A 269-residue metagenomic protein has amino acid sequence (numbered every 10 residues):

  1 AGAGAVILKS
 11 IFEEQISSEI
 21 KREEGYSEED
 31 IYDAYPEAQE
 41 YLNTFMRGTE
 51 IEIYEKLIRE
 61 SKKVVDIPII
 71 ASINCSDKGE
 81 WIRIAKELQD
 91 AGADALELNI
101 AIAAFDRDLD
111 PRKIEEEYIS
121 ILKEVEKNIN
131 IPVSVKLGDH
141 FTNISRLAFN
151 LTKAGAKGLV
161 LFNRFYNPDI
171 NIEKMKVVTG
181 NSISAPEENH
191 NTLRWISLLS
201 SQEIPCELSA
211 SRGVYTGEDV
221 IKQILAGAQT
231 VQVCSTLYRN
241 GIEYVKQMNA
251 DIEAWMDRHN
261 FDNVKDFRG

Functional and structural regions predicted by a protein language model:
A1-D33, T49-I70, N74-S209, Y215-V233: Alpha/beta enzyme core
E28-Q39, N189, S197-L198, A250-G269: Extended, intrinsically disordered, low-complexity segments
P36-F45, S182: Short glycine/proline- and acidic residue-enriched helix-loop micro-motifs that form flexible lids or anion-recognition
R47, G213, D257-N260: A structural signal for short, well-ordered beta-strand elements
S211-R212, R268: Short glycine-rich loop/turn motifs that provide flexible caps or phosphate-binding loops at active sites
I221, A226-D262, D266: Shared catalytic-loop signature of beta/alpha-barrel
